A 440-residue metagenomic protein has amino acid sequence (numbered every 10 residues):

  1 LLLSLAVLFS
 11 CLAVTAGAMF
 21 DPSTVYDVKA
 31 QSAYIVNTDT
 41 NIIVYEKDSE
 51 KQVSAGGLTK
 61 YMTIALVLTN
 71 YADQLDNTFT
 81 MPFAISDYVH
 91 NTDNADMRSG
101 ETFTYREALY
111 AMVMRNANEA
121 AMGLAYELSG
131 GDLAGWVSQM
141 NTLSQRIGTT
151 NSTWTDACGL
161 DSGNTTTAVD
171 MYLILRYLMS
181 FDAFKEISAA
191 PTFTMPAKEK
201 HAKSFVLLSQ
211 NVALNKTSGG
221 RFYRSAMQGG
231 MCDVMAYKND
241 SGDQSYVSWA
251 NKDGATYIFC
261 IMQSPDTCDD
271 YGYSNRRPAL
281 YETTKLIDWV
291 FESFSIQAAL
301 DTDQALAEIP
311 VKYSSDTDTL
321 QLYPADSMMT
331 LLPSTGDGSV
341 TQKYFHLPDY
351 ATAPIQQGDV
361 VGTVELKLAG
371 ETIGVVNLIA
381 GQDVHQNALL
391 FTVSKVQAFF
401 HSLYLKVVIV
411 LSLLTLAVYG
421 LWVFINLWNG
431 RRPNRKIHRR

Functional and structural regions predicted by a protein language model:
L2-C11: Bacterial N-terminal signal peptides
A6, D21, V28-K29, K51-Q52 (+5 more regions): Generic detector of short alpha-helix boundary/capping microenvironments and adjacent low-complexity segments
L12-G17, R435: Eukaryotic intrinsically disordered, low-complexity regions
A16-V169, L173-I187: Active-site-adjacent loops and short helices of periplasmic peptidoglycan-processing enzymes
T149-T150, S162-T166, D170, L175-R439: Domain-terminus/edge residues, biased toward the C-terminal soluble/receptor-binding domains of extracytoplasmic
